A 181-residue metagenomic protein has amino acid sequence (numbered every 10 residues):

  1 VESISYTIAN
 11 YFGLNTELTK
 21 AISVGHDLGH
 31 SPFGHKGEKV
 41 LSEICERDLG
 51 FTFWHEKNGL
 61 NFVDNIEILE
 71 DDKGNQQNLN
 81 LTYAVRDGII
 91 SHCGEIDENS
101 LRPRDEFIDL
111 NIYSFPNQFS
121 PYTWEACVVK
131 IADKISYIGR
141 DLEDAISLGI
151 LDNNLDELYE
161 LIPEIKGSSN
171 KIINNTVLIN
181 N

Functional and structural regions predicted by a protein language model:
V1-N61: Well-ordered mid-protein domain cores that form the structural environment of catalytic cofactors
E2-I8, E17, T52, K57 (+1 more regions): Histidine-centered, transition-metal-coordinating active-site segments
